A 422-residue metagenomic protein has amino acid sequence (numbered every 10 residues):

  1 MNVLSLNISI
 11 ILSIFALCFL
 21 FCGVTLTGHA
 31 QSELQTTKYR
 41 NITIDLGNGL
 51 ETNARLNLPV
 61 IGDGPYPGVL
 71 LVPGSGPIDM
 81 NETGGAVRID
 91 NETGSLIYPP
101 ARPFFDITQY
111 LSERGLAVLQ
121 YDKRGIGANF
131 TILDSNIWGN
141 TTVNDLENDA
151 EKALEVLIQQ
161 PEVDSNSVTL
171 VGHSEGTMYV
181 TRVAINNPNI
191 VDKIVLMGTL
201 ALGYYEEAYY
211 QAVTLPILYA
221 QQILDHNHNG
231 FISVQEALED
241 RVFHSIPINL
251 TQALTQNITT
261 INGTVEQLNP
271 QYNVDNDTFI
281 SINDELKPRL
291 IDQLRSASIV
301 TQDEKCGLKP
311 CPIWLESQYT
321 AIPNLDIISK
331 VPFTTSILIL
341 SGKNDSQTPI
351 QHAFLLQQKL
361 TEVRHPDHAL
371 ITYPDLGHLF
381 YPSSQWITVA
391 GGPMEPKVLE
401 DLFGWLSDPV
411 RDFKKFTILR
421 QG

Functional and structural regions predicted by a protein language model:
Q31-G64: N-terminal cap/lid segment of alpha/beta-hydrolase-fold proteins
I61-Y110: Short, surface-exposed "cap/lid" segments of acyl-processing enzymes
G139-Q160: Alpha/beta-hydrolase active-site loop
V156-E162, N166-T214: Primarily recognizes the serine-hydrolase "nucleophile elbow" in alpha/beta-hydrolase and SGNH/GDSL folds
M197-K330: Accessory cap/linker subdomain of secreted extracellular hydrolases
I339-S341: Short beta-strand/loop motif that positions the catalytic acidic residue of the alpha/beta-hydrolase fold
S346-H352: Conserved alpha/beta-hydrolase "acid-adjacent" motif
L376-L379, S384-G422: Catalytic active-site module of serine/aspartate enzymes centered on a nucleophile-bearing elbow/loop
